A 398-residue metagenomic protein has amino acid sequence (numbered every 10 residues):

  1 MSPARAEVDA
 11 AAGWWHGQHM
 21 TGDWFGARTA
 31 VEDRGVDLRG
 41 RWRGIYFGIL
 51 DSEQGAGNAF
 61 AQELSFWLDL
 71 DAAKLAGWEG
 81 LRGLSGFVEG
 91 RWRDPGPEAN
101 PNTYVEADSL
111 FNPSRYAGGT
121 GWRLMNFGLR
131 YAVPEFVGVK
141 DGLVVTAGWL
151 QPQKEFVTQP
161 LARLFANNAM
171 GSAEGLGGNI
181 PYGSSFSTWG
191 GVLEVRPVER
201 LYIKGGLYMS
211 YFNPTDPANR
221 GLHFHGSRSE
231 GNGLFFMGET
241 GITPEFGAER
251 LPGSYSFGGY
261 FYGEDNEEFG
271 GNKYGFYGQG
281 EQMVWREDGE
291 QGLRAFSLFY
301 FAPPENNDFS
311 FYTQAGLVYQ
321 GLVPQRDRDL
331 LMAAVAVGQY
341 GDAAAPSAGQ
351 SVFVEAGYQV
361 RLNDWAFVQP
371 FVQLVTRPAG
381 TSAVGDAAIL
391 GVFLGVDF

Functional and structural regions predicted by a protein language model:
A4-E7, T21-L38, D71-G86, P134-L143 (+5 more regions): Short loop/turn motifs that connect adjacent beta-strands in outer-membrane beta-barrel proteins
V8-W14, R28-L50, G86-V88, G96 (+1 more regions): Transmembrane beta-strand segments of Gram-negative outer membrane beta-barrel proteins
L38-Y46, G86-W92, V145-W149, I203-M209 (+6 more regions): Transmembrane beta-barrel strands of outer-membrane/channel proteins
A56-N58, E230-G231, E267-G271, F301-Y312 (+2 more regions): Solvent-exposed loop/turn segments connecting transmembrane beta-strands in outer-membrane beta-barrel proteins
G57, A61-N213, N307-A343: Outer membrane beta-barrel
F66-L68, F127, G191, G238-T240 (+7 more regions): Membrane-embedded beta-strands of outer-membrane beta-barrel proteins, especially the hydrophobic/small aromatic
T243-Q325: Long, well-ordered mid-to-C-terminal structural blocks that present hydrophobic/aromatic surfaces
D386-F398: Outer-membrane beta-barrel "beta-signal"
